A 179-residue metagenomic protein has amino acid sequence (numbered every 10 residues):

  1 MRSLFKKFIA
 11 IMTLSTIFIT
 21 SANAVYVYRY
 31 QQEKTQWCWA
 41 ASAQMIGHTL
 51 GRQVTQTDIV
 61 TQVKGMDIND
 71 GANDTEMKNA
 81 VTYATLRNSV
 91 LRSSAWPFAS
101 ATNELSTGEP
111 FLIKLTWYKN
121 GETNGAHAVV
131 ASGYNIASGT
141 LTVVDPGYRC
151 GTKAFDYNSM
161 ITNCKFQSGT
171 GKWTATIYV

Functional and structural regions predicted by a protein language model:
M1-M12: Bacterial N-terminal signal peptides that target proteins for export
M12-T20: Hydrophobic core
T13, V27, V90: Generic anion/oxyanion-binding catalytic loop in active/binding sites
N23-D67: Active-site nucleophile-adjacent alpha helix/oxyanion-hole segment immediately C-terminal to the catalytic cysteine
G47-T49, D58-V179: Conserved active-site-adjacent core of cysteine acyl-enzyme catalytic domains
